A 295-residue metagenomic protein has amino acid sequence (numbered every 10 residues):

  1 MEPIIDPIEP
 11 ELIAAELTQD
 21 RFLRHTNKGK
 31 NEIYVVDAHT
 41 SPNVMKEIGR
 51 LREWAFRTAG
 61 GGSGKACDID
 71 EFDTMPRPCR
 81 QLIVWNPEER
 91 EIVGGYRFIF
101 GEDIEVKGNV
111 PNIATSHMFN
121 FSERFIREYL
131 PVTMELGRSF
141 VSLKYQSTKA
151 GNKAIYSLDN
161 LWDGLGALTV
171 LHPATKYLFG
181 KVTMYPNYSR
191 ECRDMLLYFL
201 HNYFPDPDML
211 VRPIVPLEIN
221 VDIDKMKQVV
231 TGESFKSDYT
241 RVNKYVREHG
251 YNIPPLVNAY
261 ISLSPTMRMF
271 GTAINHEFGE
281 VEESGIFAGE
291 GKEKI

Functional and structural regions predicted by a protein language model:
M1-H39: Conserved N-terminal entry element of GNAT/NAT acetyltransferase domains
H25-D70, R80-E89, V93-F100: Short amphipathic alpha-helix that is part of the acyltransferase structural core
D37-T40, N86-E88, R97-D103, R138-F140 (+3 more regions): Short, flexible loop/turn elements at secondary-structure junctions
A59, A66, P265-N275: Short, well-structured beta-strand/strand-turn elements
S63, D103-T266: Acyl-donor binding region in acyl/amide transferases
A66-D73, R80-P87, N120-I126, A167-L168 (+1 more regions): Catalytic micro-motifs at enzyme active sites that drive phosphoryl/nucleotidyl and oxygen chemistry
F72-I83, V106, M267-R268, G279-S284: A short helix-loop-beta-strand connector motif used in the catalytic cores of GNAT acetyltransferases and, in some
R268-I295: C-terminal/domain-terminus segments
